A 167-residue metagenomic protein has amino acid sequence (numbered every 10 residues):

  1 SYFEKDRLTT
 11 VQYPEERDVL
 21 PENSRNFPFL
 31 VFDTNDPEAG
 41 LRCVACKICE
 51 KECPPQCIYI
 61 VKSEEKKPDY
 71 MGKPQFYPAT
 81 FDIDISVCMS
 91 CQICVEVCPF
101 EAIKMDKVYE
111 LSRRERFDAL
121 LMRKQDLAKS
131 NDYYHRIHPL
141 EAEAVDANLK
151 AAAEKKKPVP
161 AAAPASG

Functional and structural regions predicted by a protein language model:
S1-V87, E96, E101-G167: Non-ligating segments of multi-cofactor redox enzymes
C91: Basic, alpha-helical nucleic-acid-binding regions used in initiation and control of genome expression
